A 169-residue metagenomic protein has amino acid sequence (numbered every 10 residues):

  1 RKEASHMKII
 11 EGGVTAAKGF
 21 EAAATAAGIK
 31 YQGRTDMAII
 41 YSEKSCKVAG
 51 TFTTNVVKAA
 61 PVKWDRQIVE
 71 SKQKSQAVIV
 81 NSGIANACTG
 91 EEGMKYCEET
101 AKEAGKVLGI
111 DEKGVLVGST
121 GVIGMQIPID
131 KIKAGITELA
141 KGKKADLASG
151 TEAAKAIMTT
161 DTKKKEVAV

Functional and structural regions predicted by a protein language model:
R1-A4: Intrinsically disordered, compositionally biased charged tails
H6-V169: Alpha/propeptide regions of enzymes that mature by internal proteolysis
